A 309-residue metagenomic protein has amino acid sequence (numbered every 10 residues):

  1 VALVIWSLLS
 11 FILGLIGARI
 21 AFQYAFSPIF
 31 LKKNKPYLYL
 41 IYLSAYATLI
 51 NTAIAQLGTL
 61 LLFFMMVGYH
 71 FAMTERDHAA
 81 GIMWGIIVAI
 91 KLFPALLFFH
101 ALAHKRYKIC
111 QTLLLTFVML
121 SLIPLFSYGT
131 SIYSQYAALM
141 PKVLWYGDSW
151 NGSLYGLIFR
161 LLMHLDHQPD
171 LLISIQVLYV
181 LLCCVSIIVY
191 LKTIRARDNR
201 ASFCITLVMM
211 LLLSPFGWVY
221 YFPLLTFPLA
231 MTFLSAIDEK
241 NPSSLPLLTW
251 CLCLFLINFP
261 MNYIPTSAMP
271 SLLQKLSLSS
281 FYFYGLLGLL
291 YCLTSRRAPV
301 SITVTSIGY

Functional and structural regions predicted by a protein language model:
V1-A79, H104-V219, I307-Y309: Primarily membrane-embedded glycan-assembly and transfer machineries that use lipid-linked glycans
L57-M66, L92-A95, T112, V180 (+2 more regions): Hydrophobic core segments of transmembrane alpha-helices in multi-pass, intramembrane catalytic enzymes
D77, G81, F281-Y284: Small-residue packing motifs within transmembrane alpha-helices
G81-G85, S131-A138, F222-F227, S243-L247 (+1 more regions): A cytosolic-side transmembrane-helix exit/cap motif
W84-A101, S214-L224: Transmembrane helices and adjacent periplasmic/lumenal helix-loop junctions of polyprenol-phosphate-dependent
S186-Y190, P223-D238: Alpha-helical transmembrane segments in multipass membrane proteins, preferentially the mid-helix core
M231-Y309: Aromatic-enriched
